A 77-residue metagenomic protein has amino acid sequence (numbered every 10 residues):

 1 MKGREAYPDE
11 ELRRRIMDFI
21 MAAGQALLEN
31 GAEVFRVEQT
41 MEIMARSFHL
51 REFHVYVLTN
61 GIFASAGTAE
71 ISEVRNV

Functional and structural regions predicted by a protein language model:
M1-V77: Soluble N-terminal domains of membrane-associated systems
